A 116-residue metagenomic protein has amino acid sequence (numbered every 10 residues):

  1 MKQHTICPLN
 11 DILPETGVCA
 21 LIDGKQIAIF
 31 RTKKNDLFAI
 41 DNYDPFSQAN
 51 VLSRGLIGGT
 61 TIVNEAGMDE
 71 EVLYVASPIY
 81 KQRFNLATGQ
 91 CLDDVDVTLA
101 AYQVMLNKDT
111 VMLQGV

Functional and structural regions predicted by a protein language model:
M1-I22: Zn-dependent metallo-beta-lactamase
C19-V116: Rieske [2Fe-2S] iron-sulfur-binding domain
